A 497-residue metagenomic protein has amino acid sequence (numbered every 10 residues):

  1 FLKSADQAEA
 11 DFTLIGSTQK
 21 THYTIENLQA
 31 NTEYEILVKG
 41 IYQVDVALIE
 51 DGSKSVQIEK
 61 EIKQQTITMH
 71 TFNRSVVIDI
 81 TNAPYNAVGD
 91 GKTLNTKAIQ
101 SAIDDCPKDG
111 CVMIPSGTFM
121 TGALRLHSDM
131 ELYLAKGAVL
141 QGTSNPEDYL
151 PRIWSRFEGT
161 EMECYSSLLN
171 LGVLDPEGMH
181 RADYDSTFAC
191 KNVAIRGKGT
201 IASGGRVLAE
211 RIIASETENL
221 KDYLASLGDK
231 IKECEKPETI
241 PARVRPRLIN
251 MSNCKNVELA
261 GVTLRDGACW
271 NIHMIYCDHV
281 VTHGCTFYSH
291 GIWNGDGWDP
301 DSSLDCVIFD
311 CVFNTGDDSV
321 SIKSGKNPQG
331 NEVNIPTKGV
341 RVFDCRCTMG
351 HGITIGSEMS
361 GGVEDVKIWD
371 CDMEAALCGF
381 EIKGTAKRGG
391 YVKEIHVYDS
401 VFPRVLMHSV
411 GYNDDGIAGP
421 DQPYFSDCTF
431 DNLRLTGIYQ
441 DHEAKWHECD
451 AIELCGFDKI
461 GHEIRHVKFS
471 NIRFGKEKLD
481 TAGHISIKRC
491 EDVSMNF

Functional and structural regions predicted by a protein language model:
F1-F497: Extracellular/periplasmic carbohydrate-active domains that bind, remodel, or depolymerize complex polysaccharides
